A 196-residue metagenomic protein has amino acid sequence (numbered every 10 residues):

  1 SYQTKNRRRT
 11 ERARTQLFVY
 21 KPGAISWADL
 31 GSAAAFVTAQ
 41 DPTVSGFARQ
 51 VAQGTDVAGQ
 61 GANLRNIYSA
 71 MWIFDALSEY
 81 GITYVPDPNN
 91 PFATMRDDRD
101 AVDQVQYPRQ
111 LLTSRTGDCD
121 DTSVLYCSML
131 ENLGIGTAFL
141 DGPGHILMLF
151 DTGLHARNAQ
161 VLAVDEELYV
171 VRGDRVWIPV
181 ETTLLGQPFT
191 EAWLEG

Functional and structural regions predicted by a protein language model:
K5-Q40: Short beta-strand elements
N6, A33, I73, D100-A101 (+2 more regions): Generic structural signal for short, flexible, solvent-exposed coil/loop and linker residues
N6, N63-N66, N89-N90, N132 (+1 more regions): Detector for Asparagine
Q16, G31-A33, A93, D100 (+3 more regions): Generic preference for flexible, low-structure residues
F36-S114: Secondary-structure boundary elements
G117-G196: Hydrophobic/aromatic-rich core segments of domains that either
